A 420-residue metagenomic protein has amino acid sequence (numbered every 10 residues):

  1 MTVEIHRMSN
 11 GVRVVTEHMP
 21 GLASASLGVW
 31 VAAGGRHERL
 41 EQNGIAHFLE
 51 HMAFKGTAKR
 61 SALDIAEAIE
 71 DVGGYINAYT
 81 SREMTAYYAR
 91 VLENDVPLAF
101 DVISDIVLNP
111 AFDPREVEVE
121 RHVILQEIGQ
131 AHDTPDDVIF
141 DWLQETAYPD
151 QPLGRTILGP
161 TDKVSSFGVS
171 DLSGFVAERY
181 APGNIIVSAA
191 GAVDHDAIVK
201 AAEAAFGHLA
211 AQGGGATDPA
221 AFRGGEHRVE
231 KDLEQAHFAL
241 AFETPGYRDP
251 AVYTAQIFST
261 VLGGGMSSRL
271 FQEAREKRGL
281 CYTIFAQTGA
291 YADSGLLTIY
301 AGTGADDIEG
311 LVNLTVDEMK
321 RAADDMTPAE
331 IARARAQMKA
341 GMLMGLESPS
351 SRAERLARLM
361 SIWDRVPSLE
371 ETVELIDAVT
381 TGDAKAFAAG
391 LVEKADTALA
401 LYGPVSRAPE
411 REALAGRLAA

Functional and structural regions predicted by a protein language model:
M1, G224-E226, R269: Short beta-strand-initiation
M1-N10: Short, Gly/Pro- and small/polar-rich lid/capping loops
R7, V15-H18, A62-T217, R228 (+6 more regions): Charge-rich, well-structured scaffold segments of protease-associated domains
G11, H18-I69, L143, Y180 (+2 more regions): Active/ligand-binding-proximal structured segments within catalytic/core domains that scaffold catalytic residues
P219-R223, E273: Catalytic cores of enzymes that engage adenine nucleotides and/or redox cofactors via long glycine-rich, Lys/Arg/His
